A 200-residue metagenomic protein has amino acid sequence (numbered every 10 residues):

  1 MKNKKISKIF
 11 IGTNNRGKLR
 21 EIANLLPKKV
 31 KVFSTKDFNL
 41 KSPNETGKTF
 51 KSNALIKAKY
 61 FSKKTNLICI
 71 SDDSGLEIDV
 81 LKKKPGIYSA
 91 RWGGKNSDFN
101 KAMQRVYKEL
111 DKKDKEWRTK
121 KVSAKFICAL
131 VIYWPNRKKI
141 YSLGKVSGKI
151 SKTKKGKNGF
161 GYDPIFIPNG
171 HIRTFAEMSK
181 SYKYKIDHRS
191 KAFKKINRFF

Functional and structural regions predicted by a protein language model:
K2-G12, R16-F200: Anionic-ligand binding patches
